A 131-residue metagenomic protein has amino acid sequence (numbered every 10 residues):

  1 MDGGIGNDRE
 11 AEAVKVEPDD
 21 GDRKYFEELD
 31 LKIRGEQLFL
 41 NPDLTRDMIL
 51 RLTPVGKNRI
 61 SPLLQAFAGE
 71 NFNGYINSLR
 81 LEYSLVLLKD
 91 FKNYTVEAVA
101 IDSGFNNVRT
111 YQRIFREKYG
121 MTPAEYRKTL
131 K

Functional and structural regions predicted by a protein language model:
M1-I101, I114-E117, A124-E125: Membrane-proximal linker segments that couple transmembrane helices to downstream signaling/catalytic modules
K57, N107-R109: The DNA-contacting recognition helix of HTH DNA-binding domains and analogous helical DNA-recognition elements
G104: ABC-family nucleotide-binding domains
T110, T122: Ser/Thr-centric signal marking residues that sit in or immediately flank functional binding/regulatory motifs
T129-K131: Long cytosolic C-terminal regulatory regions of eukaryotic multi-pass membrane proteins
